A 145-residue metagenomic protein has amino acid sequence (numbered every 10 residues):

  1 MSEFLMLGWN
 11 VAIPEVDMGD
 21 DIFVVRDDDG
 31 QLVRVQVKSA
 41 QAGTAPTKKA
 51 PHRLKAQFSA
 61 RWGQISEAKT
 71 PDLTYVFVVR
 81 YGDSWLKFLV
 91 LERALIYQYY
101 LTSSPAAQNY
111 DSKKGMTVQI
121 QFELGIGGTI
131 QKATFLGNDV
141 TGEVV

Functional and structural regions predicted by a protein language model:
M1-M18, V24-V145: Mixed-charge (Asp/Glu-Lys/Arg
